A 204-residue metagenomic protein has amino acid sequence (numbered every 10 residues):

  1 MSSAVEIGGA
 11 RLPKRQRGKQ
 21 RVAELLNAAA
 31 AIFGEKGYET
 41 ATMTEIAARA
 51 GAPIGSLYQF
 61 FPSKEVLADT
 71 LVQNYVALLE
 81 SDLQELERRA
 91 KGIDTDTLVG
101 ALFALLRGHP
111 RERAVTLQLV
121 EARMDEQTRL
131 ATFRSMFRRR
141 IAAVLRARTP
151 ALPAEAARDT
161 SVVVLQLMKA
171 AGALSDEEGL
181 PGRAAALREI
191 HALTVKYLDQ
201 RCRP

Functional and structural regions predicted by a protein language model:
M1-Q20, L152, C202-P204: N-terminal intrinsically disordered/low-complexity leader segments
R21-E24, A28, F137, T160: N-terminal positioning helix adjacent to the helix-turn-helix/winged-helix DNA-binding module
E24, A28, I32-V66, T70: Helix-turn-helix
L25, A29-F33, Y75, L79 (+3 more regions): Short hydrophobic clusters on alpha-helical segments that form packing/core surfaces in small helical domains
A68-Y75, D82, F133, F137: Alpha-helical DNA-contacting segments of helix-turn-helix folds
T70, Q84-H109: Hydrophobic alpha-helical connector segments
T97-R111, D125-P150, R158-V162, A185-R188 (+1 more regions): Amphipathic alpha-helical packing segments from all-alpha helical-bundle domains
T116, A143, L165-R183, K196-P204: Amphipathic C-terminal alpha-helical segment
